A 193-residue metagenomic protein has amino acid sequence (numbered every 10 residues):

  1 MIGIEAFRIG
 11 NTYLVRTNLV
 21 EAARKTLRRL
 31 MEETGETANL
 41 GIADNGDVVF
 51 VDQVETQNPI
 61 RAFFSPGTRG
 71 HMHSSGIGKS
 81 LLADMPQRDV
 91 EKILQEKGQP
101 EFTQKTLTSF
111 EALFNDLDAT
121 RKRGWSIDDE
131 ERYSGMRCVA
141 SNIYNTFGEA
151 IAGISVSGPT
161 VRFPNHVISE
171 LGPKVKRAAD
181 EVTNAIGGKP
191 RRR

Functional and structural regions predicted by a protein language model:
M1-Q53, E170-A178, V182-R193: Intrinsically disordered, low-complexity terminal regulatory regions
F7, E91, S157: Nucleotide phosphate-binding site architecture
G10-L14, G98-E101, G158, R162 (+1 more regions): Short amphipathic alpha-helical interaction patches enriched in hydrophobic/aromatic residues with interspersed Lys/Arg
N11-N18, F64, L82, T160: A surface-exposed regulatory interaction patch that couples sensing to output across bacterial transport/metabolic
I42, D52-Q53, F64, S74 (+1 more regions): Residue-level recognition of conserved beta-strand positions in structured domain cores
P59-R132: Short, solvent-exposed recognition segments
T108-A178: Extended hydrophobic
